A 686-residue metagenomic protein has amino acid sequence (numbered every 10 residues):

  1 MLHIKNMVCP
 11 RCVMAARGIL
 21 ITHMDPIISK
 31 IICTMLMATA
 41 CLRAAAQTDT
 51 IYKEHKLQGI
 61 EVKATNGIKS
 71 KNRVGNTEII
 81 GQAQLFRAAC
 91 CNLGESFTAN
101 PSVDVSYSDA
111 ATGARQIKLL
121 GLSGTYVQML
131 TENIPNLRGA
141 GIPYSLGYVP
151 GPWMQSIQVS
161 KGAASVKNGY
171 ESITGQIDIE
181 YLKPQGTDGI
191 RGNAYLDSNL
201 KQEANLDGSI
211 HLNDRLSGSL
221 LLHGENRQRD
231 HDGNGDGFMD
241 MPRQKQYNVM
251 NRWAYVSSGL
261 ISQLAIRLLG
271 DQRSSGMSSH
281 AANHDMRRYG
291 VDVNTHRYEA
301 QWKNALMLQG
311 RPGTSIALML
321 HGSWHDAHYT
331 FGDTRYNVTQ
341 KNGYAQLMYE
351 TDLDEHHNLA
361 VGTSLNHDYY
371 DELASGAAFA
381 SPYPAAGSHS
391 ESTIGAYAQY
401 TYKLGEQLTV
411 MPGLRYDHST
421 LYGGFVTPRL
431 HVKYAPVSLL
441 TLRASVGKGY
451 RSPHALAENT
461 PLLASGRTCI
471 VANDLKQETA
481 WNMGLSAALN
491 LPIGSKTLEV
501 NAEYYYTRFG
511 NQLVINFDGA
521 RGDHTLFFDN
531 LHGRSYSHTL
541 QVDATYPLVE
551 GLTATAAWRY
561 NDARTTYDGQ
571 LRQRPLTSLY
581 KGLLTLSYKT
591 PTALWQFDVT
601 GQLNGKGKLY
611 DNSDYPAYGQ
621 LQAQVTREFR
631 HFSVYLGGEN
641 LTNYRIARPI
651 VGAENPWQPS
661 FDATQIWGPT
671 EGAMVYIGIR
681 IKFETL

Functional and structural regions predicted by a protein language model:
Q47-F86, G94, G124: Short, acidic, small-residue-rich periplasmic hinge/interaction motif at the N-terminus of Gram-negative outer-membrane
T98-P135: Extracytoplasmic beta-strand/coil segments of soluble accessory domains associated with Gram-negative outer-membrane
I134-K161, V249, A472: Short acidic/polar hinge/loop motifs at secondary-structure boundaries that mediate gating or recognition
Y148-G189: A beta-strand signature from Gram-negative outer-membrane beta-barrel systems, especially the internal plug domain
R227-N248, A254-I316, G322-Q340: Flexible loop and strand-edge segments within Gram-negative outer membrane beta-barrel domains
S315-Y329, A435, R443, K476-N530 (+1 more regions): Membrane-embedded beta-barrel scaffold of Gram-negative outer-membrane proteins
E406, V500, Y504-F509, D529-L609 (+1 more regions): Gram-negative outer-membrane beta-barrel transporters
A554, K606, R627-L686: C-terminal beta-signal and adjacent terminal beta-strands/loops of Gram-negative outer-membrane beta-barrel proteins
